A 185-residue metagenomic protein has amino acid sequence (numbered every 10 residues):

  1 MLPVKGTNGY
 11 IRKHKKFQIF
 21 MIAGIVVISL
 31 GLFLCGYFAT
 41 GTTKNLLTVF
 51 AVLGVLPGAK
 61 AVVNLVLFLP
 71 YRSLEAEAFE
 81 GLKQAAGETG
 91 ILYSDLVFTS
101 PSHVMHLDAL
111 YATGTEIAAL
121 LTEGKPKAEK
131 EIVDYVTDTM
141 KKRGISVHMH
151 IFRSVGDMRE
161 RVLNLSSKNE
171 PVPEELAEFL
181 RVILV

Functional and structural regions predicted by a protein language model:
V4-G24: Juxtamembrane interface helix immediately N-terminal to a transmembrane segment
F20-G36: Canonical alpha-helical transmembrane segments of integral membrane proteins
G41-L56: Hydrophobic alpha-helical transmembrane segments
V52-R72: Transmembrane alpha-helices and immediately adjacent membrane-cytoplasm interface residues in multi-pass integral
A76-S94: Membrane-cytosol interface motif
G90-L107: Active-site metal-binding core of divalent-cation-utilizing nuclease and nuclease-like domains
L107-A119: Active-site beta-strand-loop-beta-strand hairpin of nuclease catalytic cores that positions key catalytic residues
I132-V185: Cytosol-/stroma-facing membrane-proximal "stalk/adaptor" domains immediately downstream of transmembrane anchors
